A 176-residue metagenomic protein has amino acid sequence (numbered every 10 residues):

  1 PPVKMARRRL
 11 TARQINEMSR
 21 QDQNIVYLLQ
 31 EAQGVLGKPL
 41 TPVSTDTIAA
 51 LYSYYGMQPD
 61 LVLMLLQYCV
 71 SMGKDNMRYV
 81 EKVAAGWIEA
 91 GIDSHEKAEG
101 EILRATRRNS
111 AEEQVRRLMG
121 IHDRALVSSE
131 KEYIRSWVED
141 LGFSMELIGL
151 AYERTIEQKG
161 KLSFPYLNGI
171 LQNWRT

Functional and structural regions predicted by a protein language model:
P1-P2, T176: Accessible peptide chain termini
V3-Q67, I88-E146: Long, charged low-complexity interaction segments
P59-L61, Q67-G91, H95, F143-G149 (+1 more regions): Extended intrinsically disordered, low-complexity coil regions enriched in Ser, Thr, Gly, Ala and often Pro
